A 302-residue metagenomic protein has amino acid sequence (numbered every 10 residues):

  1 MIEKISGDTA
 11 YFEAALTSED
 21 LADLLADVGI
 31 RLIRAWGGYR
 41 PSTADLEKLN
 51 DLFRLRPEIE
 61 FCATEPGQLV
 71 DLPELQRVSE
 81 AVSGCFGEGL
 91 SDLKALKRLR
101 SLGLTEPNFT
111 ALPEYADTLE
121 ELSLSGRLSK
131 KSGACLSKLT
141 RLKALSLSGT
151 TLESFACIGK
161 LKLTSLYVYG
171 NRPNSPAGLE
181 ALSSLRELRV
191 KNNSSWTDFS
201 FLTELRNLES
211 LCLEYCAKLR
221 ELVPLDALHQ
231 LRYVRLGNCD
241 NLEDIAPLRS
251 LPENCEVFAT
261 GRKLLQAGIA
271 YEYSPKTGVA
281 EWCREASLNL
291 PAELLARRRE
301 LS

Functional and structural regions predicted by a protein language model:
E3-L25, G29-D71, Q76-L90, R98-A111 (+8 more regions): Concave beta-strand-loop units of leucine-rich repeat
